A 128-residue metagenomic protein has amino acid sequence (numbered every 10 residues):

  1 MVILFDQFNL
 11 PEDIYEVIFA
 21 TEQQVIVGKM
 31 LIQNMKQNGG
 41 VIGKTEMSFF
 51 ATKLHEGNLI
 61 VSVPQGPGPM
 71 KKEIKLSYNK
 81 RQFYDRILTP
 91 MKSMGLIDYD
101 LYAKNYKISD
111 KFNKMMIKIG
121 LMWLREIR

Functional and structural regions predicted by a protein language model:
M1-G40: Long, low-complexity, charged/polar intrinsically disordered regions in eukaryotic proteins
G43-K72: DNA-recognition alpha helix
I74-M94: Short amphipathic alpha-helical interaction segments
A103-S109: Minor-groove-contacting beta-hairpin "wing" of winged helix-turn-helix DNA-binding domains
K111-R128: Short, amphipathic alpha-helical interaction segments positioned at domain boundaries
